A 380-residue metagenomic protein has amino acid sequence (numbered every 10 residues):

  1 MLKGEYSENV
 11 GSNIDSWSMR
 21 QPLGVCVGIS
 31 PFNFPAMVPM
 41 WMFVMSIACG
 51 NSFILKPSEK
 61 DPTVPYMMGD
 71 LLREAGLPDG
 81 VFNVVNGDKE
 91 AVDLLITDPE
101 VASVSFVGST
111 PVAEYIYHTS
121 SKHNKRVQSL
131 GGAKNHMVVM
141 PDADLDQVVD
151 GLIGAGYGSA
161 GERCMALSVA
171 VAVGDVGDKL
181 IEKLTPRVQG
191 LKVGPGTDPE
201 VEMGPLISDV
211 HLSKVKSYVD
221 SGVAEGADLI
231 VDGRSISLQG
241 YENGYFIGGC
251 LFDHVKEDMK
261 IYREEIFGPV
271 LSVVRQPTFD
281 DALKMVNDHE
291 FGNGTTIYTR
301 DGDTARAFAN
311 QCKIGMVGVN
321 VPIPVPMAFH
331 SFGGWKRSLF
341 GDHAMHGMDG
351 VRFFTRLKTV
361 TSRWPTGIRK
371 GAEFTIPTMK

Functional and structural regions predicted by a protein language model:
M1-V149, Q276, G341: Rossmann-like NAD(P) dinucleotide-binding subdomain of oxidoreductase/dehydrogenase enzymes
M42, M68, I116, L184 (+2 more regions): Aromatic/hydrophobic pocket-lining residues that form π-stacking "cages" and hydrophobic walls in ligand
I47, I54, N83, Q128 (+5 more regions): Structural detector of well-ordered beta-strand residues that form the stable sheet scaffold of enzyme domains
G50, F82, V104, A133 (+5 more regions): Residue-level signal for inorganic ion chemistry
G76, P111-K256, M285, V319 (+2 more regions): ALDH superfamily catalytic-core signature
L77, V101, V138, K192 (+3 more regions): Conserved C-terminal structural/oligomerization subdomain of aldehyde/semialdehyde dehydrogenase
L94-L95, G151, M285, F308: CheY-like receiver
